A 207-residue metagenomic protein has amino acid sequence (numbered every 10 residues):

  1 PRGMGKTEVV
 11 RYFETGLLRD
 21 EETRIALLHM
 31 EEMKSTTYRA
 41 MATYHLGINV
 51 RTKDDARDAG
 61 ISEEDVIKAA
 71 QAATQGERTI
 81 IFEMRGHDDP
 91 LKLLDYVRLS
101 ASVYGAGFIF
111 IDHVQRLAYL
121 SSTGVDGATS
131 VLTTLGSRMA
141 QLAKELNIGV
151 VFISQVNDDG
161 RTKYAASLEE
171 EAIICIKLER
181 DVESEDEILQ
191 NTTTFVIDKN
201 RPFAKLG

Functional and structural regions predicted by a protein language model:
R2: The conserved Walker
K6: Conserved lysine of the Walker
V9, F13, T37: Hydrophobic positions on the alpha1 helix immediately C-terminal to the Walker A/P-loop
Y12-D20: Walker A/P-loop NTP-binding motif
D20-Y104, Y119, G160: Cytosolic-facing regulatory segments adjacent to core modules
L28-M30, F82-M84, I111-D112, I153-S154 (+2 more regions): Generic beta-strand/beta-sheet core signal
I80-E145: Phosphate-binding/switch loop-helix module in NTP-utilizing enzymes
T134-G207: Phosphate-binding/switch region of NTP-binding enzymes
